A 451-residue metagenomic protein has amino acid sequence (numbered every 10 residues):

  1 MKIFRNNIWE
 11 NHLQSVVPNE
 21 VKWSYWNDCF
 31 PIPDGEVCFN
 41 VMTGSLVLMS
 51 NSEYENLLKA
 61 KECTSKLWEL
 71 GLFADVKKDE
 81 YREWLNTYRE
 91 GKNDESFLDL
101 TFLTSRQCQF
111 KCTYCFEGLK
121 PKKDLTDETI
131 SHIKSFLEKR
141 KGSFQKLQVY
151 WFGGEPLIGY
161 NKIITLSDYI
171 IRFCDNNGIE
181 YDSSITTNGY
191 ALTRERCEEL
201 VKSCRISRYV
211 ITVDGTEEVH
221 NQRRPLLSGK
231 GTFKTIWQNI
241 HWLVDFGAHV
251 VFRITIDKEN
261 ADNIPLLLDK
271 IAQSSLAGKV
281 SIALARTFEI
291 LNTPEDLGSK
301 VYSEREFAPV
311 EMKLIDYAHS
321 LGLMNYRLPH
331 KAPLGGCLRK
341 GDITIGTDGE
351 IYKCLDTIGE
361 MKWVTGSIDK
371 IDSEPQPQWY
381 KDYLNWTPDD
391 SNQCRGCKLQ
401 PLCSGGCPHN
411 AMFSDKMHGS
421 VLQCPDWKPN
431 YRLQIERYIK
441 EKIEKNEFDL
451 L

Functional and structural regions predicted by a protein language model:
K2, E218, Q222-W237, H241-K340 (+2 more regions): Radical SAM enzyme [4Fe-4S]-AdoMet core and its adjacent flexible, acidic and glycine-rich loops/tails across
S15-L48, C63-T101: N-terminal [4Fe-4S]-dependent radical SAM core
V47, Y352-K353: Generic structural signal for well-ordered beta-strand positions
E90-F116, K134, K141-Y150, I345 (+2 more regions): N-terminal pre-triad scaffold of radical SAM enzymes
T101, S105, G118-L284: Conserved glycine-rich "GG(E/T)P / GGGxP" loop and the immediately following alpha-helix in the radical SAM core
Q107-E117, D356, S391-N410, D426: Local cysteine-cluster metal-coordination motifs and their immediate loop/turn environment, predominantly Fe-S cluster
S135-E155, V421-L451: Short Fe-S-cluster ligation motifs
V301-K331, D356-S404: C-terminal accessory region of radical SAM enzymes
